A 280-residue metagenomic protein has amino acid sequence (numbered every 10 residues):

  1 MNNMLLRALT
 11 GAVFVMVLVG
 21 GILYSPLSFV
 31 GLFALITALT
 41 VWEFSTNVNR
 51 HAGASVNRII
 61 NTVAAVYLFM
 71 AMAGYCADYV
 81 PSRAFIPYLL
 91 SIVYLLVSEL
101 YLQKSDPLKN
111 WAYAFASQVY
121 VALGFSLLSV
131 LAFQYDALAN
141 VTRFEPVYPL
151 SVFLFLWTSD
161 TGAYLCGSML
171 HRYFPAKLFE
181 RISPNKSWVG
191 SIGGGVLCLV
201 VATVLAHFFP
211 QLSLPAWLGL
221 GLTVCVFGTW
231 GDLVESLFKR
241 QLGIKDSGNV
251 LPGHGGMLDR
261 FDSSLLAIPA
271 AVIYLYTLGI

Functional and structural regions predicted by a protein language model:
M1-T223: Membrane-embedded alpha-helical bundles of polytopic integral membrane proteins
V15, C198-L199, R260-S263, A267-I268 (+1 more regions): Hydrophobic transmembrane alpha-helices of multi-pass small-molecule transporters
L27, Y88, G253, I268-A270: Hydrophobic residues in alpha-helical membrane-spanning segments
T37-N49, L156-L170, V226-I268: Acidic (Asp/Glu-rich) catalytic motifs at the cytosolic membrane interface
I273-I280: Juxtamembrane boundary at the C-terminal end of a transmembrane helix
